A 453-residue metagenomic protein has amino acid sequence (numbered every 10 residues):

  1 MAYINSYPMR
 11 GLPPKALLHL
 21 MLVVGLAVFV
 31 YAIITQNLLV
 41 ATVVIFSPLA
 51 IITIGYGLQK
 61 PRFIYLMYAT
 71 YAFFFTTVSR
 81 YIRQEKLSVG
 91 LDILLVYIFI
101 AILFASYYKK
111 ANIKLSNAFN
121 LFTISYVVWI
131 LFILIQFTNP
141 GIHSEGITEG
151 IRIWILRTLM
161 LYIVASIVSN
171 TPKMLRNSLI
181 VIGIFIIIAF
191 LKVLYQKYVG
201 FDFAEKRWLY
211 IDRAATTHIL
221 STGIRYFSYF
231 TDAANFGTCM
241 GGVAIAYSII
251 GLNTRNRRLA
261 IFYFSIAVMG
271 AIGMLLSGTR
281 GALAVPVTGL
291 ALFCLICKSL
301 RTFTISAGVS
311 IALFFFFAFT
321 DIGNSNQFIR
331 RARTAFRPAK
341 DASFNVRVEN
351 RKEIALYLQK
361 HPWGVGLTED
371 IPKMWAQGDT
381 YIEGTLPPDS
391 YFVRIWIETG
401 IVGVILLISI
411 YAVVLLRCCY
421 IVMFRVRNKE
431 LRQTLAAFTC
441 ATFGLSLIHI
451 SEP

Functional and structural regions predicted by a protein language model:
A50, V127-F137, M160, R176-L209 (+3 more regions): Alpha-helical transmembrane segments of multi-pass inner-membrane proteins
T53-L159: N-terminal hydrophobic segments of proteins, predominantly signal-anchor/transmembrane helices of inner/organellar
I64-T70, N112-W129, T148, A165-F201: Interfacial loop-to-transmembrane-helix boundary motif in multi-pass membrane proteins
L191, Q196-F201, S277, C294-P338 (+1 more regions): A membrane-periplasm/extracellular boundary helix in multi-pass inner-membrane enzymes that assemble envelope glycans
S228, D232-A234, G270-G273, P362 (+2 more regions): A conserved mid-to-late transmembrane alpha helix and its immediate loop/hinge that forms the functional core
A260, A291, T399-F443: Hydrophobic transmembrane alpha-helices and their immediate junctions
S325, R330-K352, L356-T399, Y420-R427: Long extracytoplasmic/lumenal interhelical loops at the membrane interface of multi-pass membrane proteins
I448-P453: Residue-level detector of conserved catalytic or cofactor/ligand-binding positions in enzyme active sites
